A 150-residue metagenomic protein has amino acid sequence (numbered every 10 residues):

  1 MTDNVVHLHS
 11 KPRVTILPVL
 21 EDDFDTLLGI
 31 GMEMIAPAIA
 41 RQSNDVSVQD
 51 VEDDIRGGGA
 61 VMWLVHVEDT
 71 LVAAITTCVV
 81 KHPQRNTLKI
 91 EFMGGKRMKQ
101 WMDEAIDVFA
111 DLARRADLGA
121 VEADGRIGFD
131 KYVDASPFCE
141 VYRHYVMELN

Functional and structural regions predicted by a protein language model:
T2-N4, A123-N150: Active-site/acyl-donor-binding loops of N-acyltransferases
T2-V46: Short amphipathic alpha-helix that is part of the acyltransferase structural core
L8, I55-G57, D69, H82 (+2 more regions): A generic structural signal for short, solvent-exposed coil/turn residues that cap or connect secondary-structure
R13, T87, Y142: A residue-level signal for beta-strand positions that form part of recognition/binding surfaces within mature
L20-D23, M34, V79-P83, Q100-E104: Short hydrophobic/aromatic-rich motifs at helix boundaries and adjacent loops
A40-A60: Active-site rim helix/loop that mediates acceptor-substrate recognition in acyltransferases
G57-K99: Conserved donor-binding loop and adjoining core beta-sheet/short helix segment in diverse acyl/aminoacyl transferases
R85-D134: Acyl-donor binding region in acyl/amide transferases
